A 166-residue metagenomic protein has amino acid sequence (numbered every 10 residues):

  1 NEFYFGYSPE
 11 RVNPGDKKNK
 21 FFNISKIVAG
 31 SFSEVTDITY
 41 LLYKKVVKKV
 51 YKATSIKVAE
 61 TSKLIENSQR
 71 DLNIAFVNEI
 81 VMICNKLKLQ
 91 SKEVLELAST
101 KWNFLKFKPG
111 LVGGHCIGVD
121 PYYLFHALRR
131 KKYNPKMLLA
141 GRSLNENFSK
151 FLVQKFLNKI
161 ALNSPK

Functional and structural regions predicted by a protein language model:
E2-S8, V12-F104, A127-K131: Internal alpha-helical scaffold of NAD(P)-dependent oxidoreductase catalytic cores
I74, V81, N85-K166: NAD(P)-dependent Rossmann-like dehydrogenase/reductase catalytic/cofactor-binding core
